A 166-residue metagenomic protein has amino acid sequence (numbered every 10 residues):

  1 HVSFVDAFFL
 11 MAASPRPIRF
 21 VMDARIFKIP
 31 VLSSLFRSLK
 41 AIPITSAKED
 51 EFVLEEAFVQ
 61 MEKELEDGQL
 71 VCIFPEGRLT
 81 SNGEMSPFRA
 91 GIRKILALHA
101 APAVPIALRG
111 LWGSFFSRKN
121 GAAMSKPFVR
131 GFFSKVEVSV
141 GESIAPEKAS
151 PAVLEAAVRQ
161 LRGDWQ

Functional and structural regions predicted by a protein language model:
H1-D50: Catalytic core of membrane glycerolipid acyltransferases/transacylases, capturing the structured, soluble-facing
D23, E76, L108-L111: Cofactor-binding loop segments of dinucleotide-utilizing enzymes, especially the Rossmann-like FAD- and NAD(P)+-binding
L35, V59-Q60, R118-A122: Short low-complexity, flexible loop/linker segments enriched in glycine and/or proline with clustered acidic
I42-D67: Helix-adjacent hinge/juxtasegments
E62-R93: Catalytic-site beta-strand/loop segments enriched in glycine and acidic/polar residues
S81-A149: A cross-family acyltransferase "interaction/gating" segment
E155-Q166: Short, cationic low-complexity segments
